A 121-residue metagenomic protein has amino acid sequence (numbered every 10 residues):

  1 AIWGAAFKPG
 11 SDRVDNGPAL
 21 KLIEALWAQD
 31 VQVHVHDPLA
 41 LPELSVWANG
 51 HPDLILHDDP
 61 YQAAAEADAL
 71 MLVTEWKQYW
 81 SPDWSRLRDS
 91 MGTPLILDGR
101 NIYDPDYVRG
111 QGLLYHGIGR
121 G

Functional and structural regions predicted by a protein language model:
A1-G121: Structural/interface elements that position substrates and couple domains in central-metabolism enzymes
